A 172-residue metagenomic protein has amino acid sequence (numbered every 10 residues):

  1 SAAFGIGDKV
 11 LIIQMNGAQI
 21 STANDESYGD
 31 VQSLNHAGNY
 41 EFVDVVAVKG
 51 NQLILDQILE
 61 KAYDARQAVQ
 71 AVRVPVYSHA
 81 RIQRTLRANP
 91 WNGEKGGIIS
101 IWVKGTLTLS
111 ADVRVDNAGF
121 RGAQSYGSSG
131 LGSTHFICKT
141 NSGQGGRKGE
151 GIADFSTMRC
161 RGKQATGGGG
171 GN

Functional and structural regions predicted by a protein language model:
A3-G5: Short, well-ordered loop/turn sites that connect or cap secondary structure elements
M15-N16, A118: Short, surface-exposed secondary-structure boundary micro-motifs
G17, E60, T106: Short, glycine-/Ser/Thr-/acidic-enriched flexible segments
I20-R87: Small/polar beta-strand repeat architecture
A23, H79-R81, L86-N172: Glycine-centric low-complexity/flexibility signal
